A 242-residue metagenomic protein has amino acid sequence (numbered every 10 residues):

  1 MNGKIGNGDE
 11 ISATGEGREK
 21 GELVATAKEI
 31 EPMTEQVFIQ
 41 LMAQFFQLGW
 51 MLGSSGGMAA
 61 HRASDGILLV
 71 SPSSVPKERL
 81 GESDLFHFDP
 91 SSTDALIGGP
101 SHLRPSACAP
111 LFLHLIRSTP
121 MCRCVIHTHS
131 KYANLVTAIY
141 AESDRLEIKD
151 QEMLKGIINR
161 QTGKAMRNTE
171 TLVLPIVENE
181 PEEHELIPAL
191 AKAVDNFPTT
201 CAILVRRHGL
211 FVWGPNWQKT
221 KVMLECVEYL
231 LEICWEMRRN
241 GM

Functional and structural regions predicted by a protein language model:
N2-M242: Glycine-rich flexible loops
